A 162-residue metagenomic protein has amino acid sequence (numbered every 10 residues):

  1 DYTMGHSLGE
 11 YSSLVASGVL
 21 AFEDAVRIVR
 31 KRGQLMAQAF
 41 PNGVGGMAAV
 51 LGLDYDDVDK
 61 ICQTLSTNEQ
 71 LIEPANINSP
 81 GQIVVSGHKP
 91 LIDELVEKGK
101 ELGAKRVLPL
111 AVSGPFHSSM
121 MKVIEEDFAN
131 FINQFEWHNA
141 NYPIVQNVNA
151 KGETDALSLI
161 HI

Functional and structural regions predicted by a protein language model:
D1-M4, V85: Helix-rich "cap/lid" substructures immediately adjacent to catalytic or cofactor-binding pockets
G5, G9: Gly/Ala-rich beta-loop-alpha elbow adjacent to hydrolase catalytic centers
A16-S158: Alpha/beta catalytic cores of group-transfer enzymes, especially the acyltransferase/condensing modules of polyketide
I160-I162: Conserved small/polar residues in nucleotide/adenosyl-binding loops
